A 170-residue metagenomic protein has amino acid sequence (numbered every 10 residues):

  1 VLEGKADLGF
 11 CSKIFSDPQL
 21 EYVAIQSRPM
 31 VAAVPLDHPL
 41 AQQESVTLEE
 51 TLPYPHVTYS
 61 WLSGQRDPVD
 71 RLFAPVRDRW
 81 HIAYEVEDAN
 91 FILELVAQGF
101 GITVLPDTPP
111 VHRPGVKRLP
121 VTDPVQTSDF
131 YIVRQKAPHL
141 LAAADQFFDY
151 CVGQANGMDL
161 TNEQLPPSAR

Functional and structural regions predicted by a protein language model:
V1-V34, I92, V96-F100, G115-P120: Short beta-strand-centered segments that line the small-molecule binding cleft or hinge of alpha/beta clamshell
S12-K13, D78-D88: Short beta-strand-to-loop elements that line the ligand-binding cleft of bilobed periplasmic-binding protein-like
K13-I14, L36, P106-P109, F130: Short secondary-structure boundary segments
Q19-M30, V34-H56, A142: Flexible hinge/capping segments at coil-to-helix
V31-A33, P39, I102, D129-V133: Residues embedded in well-ordered beta-strands
P35, Q42, Y59-S60, I82 (+1 more regions): Thr-Gly-centered strand-to-loop micro-motif
R66-R79: Ligand-binding cleft/hinge of the Venus flytrap
P120-E163, S168: A late-sequence structural motif
